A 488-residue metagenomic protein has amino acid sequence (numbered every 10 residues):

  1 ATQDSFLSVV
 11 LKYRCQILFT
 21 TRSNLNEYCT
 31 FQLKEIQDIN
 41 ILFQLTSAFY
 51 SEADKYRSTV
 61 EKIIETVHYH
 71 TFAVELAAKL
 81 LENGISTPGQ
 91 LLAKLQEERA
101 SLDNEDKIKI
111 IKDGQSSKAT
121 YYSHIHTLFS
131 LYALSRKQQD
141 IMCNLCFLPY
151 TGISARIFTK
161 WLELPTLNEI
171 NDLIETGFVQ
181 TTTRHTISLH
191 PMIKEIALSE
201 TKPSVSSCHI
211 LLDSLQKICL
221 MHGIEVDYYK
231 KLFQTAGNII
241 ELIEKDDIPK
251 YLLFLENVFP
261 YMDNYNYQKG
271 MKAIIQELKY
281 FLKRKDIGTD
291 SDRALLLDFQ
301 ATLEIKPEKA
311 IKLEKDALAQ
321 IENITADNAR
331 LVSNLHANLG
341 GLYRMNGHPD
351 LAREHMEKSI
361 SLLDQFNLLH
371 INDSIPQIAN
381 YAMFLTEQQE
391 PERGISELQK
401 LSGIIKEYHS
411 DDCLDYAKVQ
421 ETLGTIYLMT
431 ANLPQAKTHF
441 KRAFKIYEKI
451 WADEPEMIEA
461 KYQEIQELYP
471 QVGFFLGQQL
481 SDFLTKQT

Functional and structural regions predicted by a protein language model:
A1-Y50: A conserved switch/coupling segment of P-loop NTPase cores
L33-L76, Q90, N168: Amphipathic alpha-helical segments of the small helical/lid subdomains adjacent to P-loop NTPase cores
L42, L80-Q138: Loop-to-helix "switch" segment enriched in basic and acidic residues adjacent to catalytic/ligand pockets
E75-E82, I125-T201, C208-D213: C-terminal boundary/linker of central alpha/beta nucleotide-binding cores
G84-N104, R136-Q139, L198-I224, Y228: A eukaryote-biased feature capturing mid-to-C-terminal, repeat/solenoid-rich segments of large proteins, strongly
S207-G288, D292-A294, K309: Extended alpha-helical scaffolding segments used for macromolecular assembly and cargo binding
E256-D263, S291-I305, R330-M345, M356 (+3 more regions): Conserved alpha-helical positions within TPR/SEL1-like repeat arrays
